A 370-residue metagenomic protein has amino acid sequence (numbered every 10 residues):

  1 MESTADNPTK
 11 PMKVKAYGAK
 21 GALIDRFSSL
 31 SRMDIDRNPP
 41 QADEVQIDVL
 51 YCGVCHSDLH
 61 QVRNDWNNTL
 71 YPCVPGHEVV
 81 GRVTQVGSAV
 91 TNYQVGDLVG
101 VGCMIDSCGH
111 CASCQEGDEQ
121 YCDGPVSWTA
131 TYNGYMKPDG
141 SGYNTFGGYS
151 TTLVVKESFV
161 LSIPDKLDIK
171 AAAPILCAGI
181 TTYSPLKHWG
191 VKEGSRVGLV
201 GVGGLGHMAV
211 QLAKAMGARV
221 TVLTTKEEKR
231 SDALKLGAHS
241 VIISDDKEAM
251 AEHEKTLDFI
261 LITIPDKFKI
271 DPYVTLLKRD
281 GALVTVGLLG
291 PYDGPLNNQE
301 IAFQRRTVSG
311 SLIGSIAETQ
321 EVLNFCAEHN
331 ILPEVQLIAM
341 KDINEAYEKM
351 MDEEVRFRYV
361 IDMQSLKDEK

Functional and structural regions predicted by a protein language model:
E2-M12, D271, I316-K370: C-terminal hydrophobic helical "lid"/dimerization subdomain of Rossmann-like NAD(P)H-dependent oxidoreductases
D36-C52, D65-Q115, E119-Q120, S162-K166: Glycine-rich beta-strand-centered segment in the early N-terminal region that forms part of a ligand/cofactor-binding
L98, R196, G281-A282, T307: Short glycine-centered segments of the SAM/dcSAM-binding site in methyltransferase folds
C108-V200: NAD(P)H dinucleotide-binding glycine-rich loop of Rossmann-like/cofactor-binding domains, especially the beta1-alpha1
E193-V202, L212-P272: Adenosine-nucleotide cofactor-binding segment
G206-H207: N-terminal Rossmann-fold NAD(P) dinucleotide-binding loop
L277-R279: Helix-to-beta-strand junctions that scaffold the AdoMet/dcAdoMet cofactor pocket in Class I SAM-dependent enzymes
A282-V284, L296-Q336: Rossmann-fold dehydrogenase core element
